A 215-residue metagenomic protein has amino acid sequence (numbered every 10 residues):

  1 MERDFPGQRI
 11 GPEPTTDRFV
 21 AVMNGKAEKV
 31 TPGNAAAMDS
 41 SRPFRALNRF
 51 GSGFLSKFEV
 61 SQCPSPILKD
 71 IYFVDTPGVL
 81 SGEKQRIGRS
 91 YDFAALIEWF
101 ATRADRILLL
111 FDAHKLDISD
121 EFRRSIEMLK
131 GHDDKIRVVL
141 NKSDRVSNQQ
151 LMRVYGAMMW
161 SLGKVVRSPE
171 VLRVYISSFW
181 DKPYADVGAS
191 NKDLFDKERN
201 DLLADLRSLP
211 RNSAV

Functional and structural regions predicted by a protein language model:
M1-G82: Conserved G1/Walker A P-loop phosphate-binding module
D4-G7, S81-G88, L109, L140-R145 (+1 more regions): Short interface patches used for recognition in eukaryotic signaling and trafficking proteins
P6-R9, S56-S61, G88, D92-I97 (+3 more regions): Eukaryotic intrinsically disordered and solvent-exposed regulatory patches
G11-E13, N34-A37, K84-R89, D112-A113 (+3 more regions): Short coil/turn segments at secondary-structure boundaries
D17-V20, I71-V74, Y91-E98, T102-D105 (+6 more regions): Amphipathic alpha-helical interface elements that mediate macromolecular binding in regulatory proteins
K26-K29, G78-L80, H114-L116, S143-V146 (+1 more regions): Conserved nucleotide-binding/hydrolysis micro-motifs of P-loop NTPases
P64-H114, S125-V139: Inter-motif core of Ras-like GTPase G domains
M128-R137, K142-A214: Canonical P-loop GTPase G-domain recognition
